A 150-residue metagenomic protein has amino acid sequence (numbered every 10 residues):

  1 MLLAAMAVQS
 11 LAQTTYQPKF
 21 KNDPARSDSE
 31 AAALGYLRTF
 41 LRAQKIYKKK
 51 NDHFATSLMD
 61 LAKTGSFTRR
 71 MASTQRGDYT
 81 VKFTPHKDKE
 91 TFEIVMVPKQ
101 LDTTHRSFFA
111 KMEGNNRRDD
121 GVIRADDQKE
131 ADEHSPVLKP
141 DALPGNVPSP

Functional and structural regions predicted by a protein language model:
M1-Q9: Bacterial N-terminal signal peptides
T14-D28, G35, T39-H105, M112-R117 (+1 more regions): Extracellular/periplasmic head regions of type IV pilus-like filament subunits
V95, F109, V122-R124: Soluble periplasmic/extracytoplasmic beta-strand elements of cell-envelope proteins
Q100, D126-E133: A short acidic/small-residue loop/turn micro-motif
R117-K129: Short beta-strand edge/turn micro-motifs at domain boundaries
D132-P140: A short, polar/charged loop-to-alpha-helix boundary motif
